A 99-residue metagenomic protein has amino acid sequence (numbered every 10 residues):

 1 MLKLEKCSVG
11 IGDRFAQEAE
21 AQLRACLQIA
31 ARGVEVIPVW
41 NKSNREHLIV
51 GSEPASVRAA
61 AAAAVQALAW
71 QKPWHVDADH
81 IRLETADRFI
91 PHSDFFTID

Functional and structural regions predicted by a protein language model:
M1-D99: Alpha/beta catalytic barrel-like cores
